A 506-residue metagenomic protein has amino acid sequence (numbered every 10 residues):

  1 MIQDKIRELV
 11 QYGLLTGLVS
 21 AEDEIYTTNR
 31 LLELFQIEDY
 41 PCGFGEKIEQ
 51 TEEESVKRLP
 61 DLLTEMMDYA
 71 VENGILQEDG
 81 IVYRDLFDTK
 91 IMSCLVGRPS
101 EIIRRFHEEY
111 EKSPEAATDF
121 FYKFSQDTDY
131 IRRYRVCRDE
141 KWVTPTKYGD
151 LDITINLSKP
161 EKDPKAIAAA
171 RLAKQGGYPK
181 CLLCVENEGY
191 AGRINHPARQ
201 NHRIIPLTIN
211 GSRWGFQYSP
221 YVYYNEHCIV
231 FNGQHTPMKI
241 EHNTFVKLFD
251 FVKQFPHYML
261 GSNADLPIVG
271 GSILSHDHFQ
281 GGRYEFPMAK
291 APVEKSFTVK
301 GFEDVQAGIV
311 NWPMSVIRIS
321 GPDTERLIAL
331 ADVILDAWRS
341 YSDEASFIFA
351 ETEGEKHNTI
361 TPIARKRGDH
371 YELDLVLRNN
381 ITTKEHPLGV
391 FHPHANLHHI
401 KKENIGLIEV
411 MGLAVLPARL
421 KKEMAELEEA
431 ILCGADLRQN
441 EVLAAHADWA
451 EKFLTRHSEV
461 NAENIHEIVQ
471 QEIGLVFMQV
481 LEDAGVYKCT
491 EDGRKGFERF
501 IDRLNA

Functional and structural regions predicted by a protein language model:
M1-P237, N311-S315, L327-A331, A337-A506: Active-site microenvironments that recognize anionic phosphate/pyrophosphate groups
N201-R203, H235-L260: Helical scaffold of the NTase/Pol beta-like nucleotidyltransferase catalytic core
W214-S219, T244, L248-V252, T298-V305: Structured alpha-helical segments in the cores of large, soluble enzyme domains
F216, L260, D277-F279: Hydrophobic faces of well-ordered beta-strands that scaffold small-molecule active sites in alpha/beta enzyme cores
E226-H227, N232, G270-F286, V376: Histidine-centered divalent-metal-coordination microenvironment in nucleic-acid enzymes
K247-F251, V333, V476: Amphipathic alpha-helical segments that form well-ordered structural scaffolds and often line/cohere around active
V252-S272, G281-V333, R339-S342: Catalytic or ion-translocation cores adjacent to nucleophile or general acid/base/metal-coordination motifs in diverse
P267-S275, E353-T359: Beta-rich nucleic-acid/ligand-interaction surfaces
